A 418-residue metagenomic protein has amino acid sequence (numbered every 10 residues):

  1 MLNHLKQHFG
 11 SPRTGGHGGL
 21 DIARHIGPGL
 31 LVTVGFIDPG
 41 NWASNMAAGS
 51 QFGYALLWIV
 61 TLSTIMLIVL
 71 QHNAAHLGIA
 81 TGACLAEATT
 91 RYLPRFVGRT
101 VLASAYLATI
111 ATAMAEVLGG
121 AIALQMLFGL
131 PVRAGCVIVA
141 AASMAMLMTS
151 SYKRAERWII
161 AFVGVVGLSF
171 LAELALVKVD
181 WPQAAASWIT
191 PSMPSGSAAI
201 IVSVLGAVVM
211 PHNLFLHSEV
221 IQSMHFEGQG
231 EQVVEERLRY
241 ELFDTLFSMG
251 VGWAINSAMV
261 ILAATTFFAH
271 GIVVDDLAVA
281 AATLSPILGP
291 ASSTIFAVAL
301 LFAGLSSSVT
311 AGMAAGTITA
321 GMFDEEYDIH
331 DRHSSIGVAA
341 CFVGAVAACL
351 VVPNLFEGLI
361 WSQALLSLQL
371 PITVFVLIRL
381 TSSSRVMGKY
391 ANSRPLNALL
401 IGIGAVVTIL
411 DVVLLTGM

Functional and structural regions predicted by a protein language model:
H4-G10, S44-G49, H72-V97, I122 (+3 more regions): Flexible loop linkers connecting adjacent transmembrane helices in multi-pass alpha-helical membrane transporters
V32, I59-R91, V101-L107: Juxtamembrane transmembrane-helix boundary signature
M66-A74, F96-E116, A121-S151, G206-A207 (+1 more regions): Helix-loop-helix module between adjacent transmembrane segments
L67-A80, I221-Q222, G230, G250-V279: Extracellular/periplasmic helix-exit of transmembrane alpha-helices
R95-G98, R133-C136, F247, A291-S293 (+2 more regions): Loop-to-transmembrane helix boundary motifs in multi-pass membrane proteins
L102-A103, L127-M148, V165-S169, D328-A347 (+1 more regions): Transmembrane alpha-helical segments of multi-pass small-molecule transport proteins
V163-T190, L205-I221, V376-R385, L410-M418: Hydrophobic alpha-helical segments and their helix-loop junctions in multi-pass secondary transporters
Q183, M193-A199, T373-R379, N392-M418: A generic transmembrane alpha-helix motif of multi-pass inner-membrane proteins
